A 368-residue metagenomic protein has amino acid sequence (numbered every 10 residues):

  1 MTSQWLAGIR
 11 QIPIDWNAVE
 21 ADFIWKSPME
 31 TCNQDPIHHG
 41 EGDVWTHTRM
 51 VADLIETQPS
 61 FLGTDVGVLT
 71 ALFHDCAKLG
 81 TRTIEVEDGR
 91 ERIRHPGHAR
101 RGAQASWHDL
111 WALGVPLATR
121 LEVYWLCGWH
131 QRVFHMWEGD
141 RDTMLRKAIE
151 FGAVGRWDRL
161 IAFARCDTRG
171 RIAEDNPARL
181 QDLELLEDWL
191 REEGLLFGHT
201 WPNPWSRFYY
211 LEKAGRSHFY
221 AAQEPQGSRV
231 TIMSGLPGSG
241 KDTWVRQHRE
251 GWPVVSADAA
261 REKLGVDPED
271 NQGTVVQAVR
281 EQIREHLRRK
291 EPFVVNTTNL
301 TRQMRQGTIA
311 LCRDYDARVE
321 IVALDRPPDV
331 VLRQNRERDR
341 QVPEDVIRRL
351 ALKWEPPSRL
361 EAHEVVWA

Functional and structural regions predicted by a protein language model:
M1-E91: Acidic/His-rich, divalent-metal-binding segments that scaffold phosphate/diphosphate chemistry
E56-A178: Divalent metal-dependent catalytic cores for phosphoryl transfer on phosphate-bearing substrates
L190-P225: N-terminal pre-Walker A segment at the start of P-loop NTPase domains
A221, P225-V230, R289-E291: Pre-Walker A (Motif I) flank of P-loop NTPase domains
R229-R249: Glycine-rich phosphate-binding P-loop
T231, G251, P328-A368: Conserved GTP-binding G-domain of TRAFAC-class P-loop NTPases and closely related GTPase folds
D242-F293, P328-R333: Conserved substrate/cofactor phosphate-moiety recognition/catalytic segment in nucleotide-dependent phosphotransferases
Y315-Q334: Conserved phosphate-donor/acceptor-positioning beta-strand/loop module used by diverse small-molecule
